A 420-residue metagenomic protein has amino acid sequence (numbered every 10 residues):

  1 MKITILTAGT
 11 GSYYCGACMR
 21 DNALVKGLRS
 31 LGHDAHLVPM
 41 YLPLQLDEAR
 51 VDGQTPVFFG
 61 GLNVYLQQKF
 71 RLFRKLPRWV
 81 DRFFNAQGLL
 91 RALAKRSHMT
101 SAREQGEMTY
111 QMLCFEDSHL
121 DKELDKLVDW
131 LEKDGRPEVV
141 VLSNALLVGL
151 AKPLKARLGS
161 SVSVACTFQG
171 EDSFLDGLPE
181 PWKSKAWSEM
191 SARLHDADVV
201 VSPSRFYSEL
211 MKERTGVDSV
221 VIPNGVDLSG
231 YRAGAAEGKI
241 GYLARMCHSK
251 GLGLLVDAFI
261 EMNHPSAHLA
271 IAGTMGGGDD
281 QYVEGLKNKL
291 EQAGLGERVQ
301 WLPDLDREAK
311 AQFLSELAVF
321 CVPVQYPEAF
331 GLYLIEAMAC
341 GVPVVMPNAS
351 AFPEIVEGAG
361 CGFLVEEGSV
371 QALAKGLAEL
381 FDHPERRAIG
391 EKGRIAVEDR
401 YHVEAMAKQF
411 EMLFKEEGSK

Functional and structural regions predicted by a protein language model:
V128-E132, P181-V199: Membrane-proximal helix-turn-helix segments that form the acceptor-binding/catalytic region of lipid-linked
F206, G225: Carbohydrate-associated surface elements
G238, C247-E261, Y282: A conserved mid-protein helix/loop that constitutes part of the nucleotide-sugar donor-binding site
H268-K287: Glycosyltransferase donor-sugar binding loop
V283-E308: Nucleotide-activated donor-binding/catalytic signature segment of Leloir-type glycosyltransferases, i.e., the conserved
S315-A329, V342: Acidic donor-binding loop of glycosyltransferase active sites
G358-A359, F363-V370, E379-P384: Conserved acidic donor-binding segment of nucleotide-sugar-dependent glycosyltransferases
A372, E385-R400, M406-M412: A short, well-ordered alpha-helix in the C-terminal region of glycosyltransferases
